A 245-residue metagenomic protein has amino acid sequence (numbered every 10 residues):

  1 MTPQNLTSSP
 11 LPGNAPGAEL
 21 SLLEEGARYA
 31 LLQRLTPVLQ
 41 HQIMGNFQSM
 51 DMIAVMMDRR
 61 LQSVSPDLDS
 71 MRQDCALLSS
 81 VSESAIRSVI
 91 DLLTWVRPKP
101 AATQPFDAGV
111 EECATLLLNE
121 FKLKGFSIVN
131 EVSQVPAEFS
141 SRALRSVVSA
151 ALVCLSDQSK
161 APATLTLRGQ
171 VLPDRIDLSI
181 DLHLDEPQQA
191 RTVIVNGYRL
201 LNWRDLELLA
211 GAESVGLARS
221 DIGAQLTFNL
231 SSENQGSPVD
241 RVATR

Functional and structural regions predicted by a protein language model:
S8-G17, S21-E24, R28-L35, N46-S84 (+2 more regions): Histidine phosphotransfer helical core of two-component systems
A30, Q104, A108, S133-V135 (+2 more regions): Conserved catalytic/ATP-binding subdomain
Q33-M56, E138-Q170, R199-E213: Conserved ATP-binding N-box helix of the HATPase_c
S49-M56, D69-G125: Conserved DHp (HisKA) dimerization/phosphotransfer helix of two-component histidine kinases, i.e., the long coiled-coil
S127-A137, L172: Conserved catalytic submotifs in the C-terminal HATPase_c
K160-H183, D221: Short beta-strand/loop element within the Bergerat-fold HATPase_c
L172-E207, F228-Q235, V239-V242: Glycine-rich/acidic phosphate-handling loop/turn and adjacent ATP-lid/helix of nucleotide-binding kinase/ATPase domains
G211-F228: Glycine-rich ATP-binding loops of the HATPase_c
